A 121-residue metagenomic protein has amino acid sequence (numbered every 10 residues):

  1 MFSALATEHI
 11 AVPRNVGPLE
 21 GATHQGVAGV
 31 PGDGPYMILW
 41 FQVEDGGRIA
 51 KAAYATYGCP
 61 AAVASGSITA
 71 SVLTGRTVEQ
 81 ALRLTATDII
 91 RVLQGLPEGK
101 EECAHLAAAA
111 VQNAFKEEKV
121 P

Functional and structural regions predicted by a protein language model:
M1-E20, Q25-V27, A50, R76-P121: C-terminal binding/interaction regions
G21, D33-G34: Short solvent-exposed loop/turn micro-motifs enriched in small/polar/acidic residues
A28-G32: Short Gly/Pro-enriched turn/cap motifs at secondary-structure boundaries
D33, T56-S65, C103: Short, thiol/selenol-centered motifs that function as redox-active sites or metal-ligating centers
P35-D45: Short beta-strand elements
G46-A55: Short, well-ordered strand-loop elements centered on a beta-strand within folded domains, enriched for acidic residues
A61, S65-R76: Alpha-helical support elements that line or immediately flank enzyme active sites and cofactor-binding pockets
